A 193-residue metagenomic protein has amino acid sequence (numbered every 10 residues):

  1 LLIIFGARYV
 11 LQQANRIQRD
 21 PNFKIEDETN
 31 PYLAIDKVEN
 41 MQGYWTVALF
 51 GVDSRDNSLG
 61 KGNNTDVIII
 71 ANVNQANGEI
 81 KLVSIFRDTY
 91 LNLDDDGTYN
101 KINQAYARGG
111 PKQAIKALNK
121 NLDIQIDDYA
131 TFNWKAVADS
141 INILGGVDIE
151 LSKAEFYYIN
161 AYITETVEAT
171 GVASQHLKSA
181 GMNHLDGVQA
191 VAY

Functional and structural regions predicted by a protein language model:
I4-Y193: Non-catalytic, solvent-exposed segments at the cell envelope interface
